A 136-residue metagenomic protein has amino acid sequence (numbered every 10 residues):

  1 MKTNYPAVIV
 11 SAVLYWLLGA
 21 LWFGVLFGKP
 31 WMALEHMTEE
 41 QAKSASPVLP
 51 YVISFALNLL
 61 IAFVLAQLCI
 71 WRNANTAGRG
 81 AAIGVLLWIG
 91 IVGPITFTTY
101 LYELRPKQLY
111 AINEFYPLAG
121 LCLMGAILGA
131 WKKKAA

Functional and structural regions predicted by a protein language model:
M1-A136: Juxtamembrane/disordered regions of integral membrane proteins
